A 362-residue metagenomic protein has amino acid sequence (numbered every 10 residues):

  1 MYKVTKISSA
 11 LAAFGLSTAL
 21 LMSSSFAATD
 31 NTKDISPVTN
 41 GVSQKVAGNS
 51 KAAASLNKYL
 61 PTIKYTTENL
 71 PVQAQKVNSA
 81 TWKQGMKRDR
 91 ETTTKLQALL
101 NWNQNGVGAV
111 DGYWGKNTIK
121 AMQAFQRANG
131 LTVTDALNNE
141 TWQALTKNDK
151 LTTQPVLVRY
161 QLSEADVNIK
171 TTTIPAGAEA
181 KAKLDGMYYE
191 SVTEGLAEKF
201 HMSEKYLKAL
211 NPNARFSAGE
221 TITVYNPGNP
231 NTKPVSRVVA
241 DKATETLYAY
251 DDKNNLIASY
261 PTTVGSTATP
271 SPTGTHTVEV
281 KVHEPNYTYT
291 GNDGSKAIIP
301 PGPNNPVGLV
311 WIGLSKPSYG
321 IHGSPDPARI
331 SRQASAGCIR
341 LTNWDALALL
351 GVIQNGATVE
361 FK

Functional and structural regions predicted by a protein language model:
M1-A27: Gram-negative bacterial Sec-dependent N-terminal signal peptides
A28-A109, P155-A182: Acidic, Ser/Thr/Pro/Gly-enriched interdomain connector segments
A80-D89, N105-G112, G130-T132, E179-M187 (+5 more regions): Second-shell loop/turn segments in exported
M86-T93, N101-T146, A209-T221: Short acidic, glycine/serine/threonine-rich helix-capping segments at coil-helix boundaries
K95, N117, E140, P155-L157 (+10 more regions): Extracytoplasmic
L131-T132, A136-A243: Non-catalytic extracellular/periplasmic "stalk" and linker regions immediately N-terminal to catalytic or recognition
T232-S324: Gly/Pro-biased beta-strand-loop elements
K296-K362: Exported/periplasmic cell-wall-interacting domains
